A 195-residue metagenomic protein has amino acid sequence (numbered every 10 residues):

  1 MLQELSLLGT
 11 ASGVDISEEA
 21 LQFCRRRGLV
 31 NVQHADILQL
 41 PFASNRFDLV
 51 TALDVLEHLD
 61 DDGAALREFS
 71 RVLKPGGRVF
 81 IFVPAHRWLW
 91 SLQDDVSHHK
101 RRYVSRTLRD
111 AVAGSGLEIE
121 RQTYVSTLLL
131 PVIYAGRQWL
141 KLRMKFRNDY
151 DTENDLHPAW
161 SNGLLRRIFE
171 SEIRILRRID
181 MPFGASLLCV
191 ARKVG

Functional and structural regions predicted by a protein language model:
M1-S91, V104-R109, C189-R192: Conserved SAM-binding loop
L29-N31, S97-K100, R137-L140: Short, hinge-like loop/turn segments at secondary-structure boundaries
L59, R101-R102, M181-P182: Short, solvent-exposed loop/helix junctions and linker helices that flank or host conserved functional motifs
S91-A111, Y124-V125: Acceptor-substrate binding/catalytic loop of class I
G114-L117, K193: A structural motif corresponding to the C-terminal end of an alpha-helix and its immediate exit/capping segment
L117-T127: Conserved S-adenosyl-L-methionine
L129-G195: A C-terminal cap/extension of S-adenosyl-L-methionine-dependent methyltransferases that defines the acceptor-substrate
